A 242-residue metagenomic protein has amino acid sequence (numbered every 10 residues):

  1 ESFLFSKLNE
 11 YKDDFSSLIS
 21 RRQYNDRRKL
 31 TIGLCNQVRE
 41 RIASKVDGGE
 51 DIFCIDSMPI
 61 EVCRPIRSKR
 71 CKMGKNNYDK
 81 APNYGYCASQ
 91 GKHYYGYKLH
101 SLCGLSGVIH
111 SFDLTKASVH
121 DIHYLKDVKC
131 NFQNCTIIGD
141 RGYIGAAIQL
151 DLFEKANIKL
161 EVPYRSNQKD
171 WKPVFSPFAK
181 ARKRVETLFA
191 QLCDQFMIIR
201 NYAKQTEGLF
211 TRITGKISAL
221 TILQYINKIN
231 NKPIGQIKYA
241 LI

Functional and structural regions predicted by a protein language model:
E1-I242: Short alpha-helical elements
